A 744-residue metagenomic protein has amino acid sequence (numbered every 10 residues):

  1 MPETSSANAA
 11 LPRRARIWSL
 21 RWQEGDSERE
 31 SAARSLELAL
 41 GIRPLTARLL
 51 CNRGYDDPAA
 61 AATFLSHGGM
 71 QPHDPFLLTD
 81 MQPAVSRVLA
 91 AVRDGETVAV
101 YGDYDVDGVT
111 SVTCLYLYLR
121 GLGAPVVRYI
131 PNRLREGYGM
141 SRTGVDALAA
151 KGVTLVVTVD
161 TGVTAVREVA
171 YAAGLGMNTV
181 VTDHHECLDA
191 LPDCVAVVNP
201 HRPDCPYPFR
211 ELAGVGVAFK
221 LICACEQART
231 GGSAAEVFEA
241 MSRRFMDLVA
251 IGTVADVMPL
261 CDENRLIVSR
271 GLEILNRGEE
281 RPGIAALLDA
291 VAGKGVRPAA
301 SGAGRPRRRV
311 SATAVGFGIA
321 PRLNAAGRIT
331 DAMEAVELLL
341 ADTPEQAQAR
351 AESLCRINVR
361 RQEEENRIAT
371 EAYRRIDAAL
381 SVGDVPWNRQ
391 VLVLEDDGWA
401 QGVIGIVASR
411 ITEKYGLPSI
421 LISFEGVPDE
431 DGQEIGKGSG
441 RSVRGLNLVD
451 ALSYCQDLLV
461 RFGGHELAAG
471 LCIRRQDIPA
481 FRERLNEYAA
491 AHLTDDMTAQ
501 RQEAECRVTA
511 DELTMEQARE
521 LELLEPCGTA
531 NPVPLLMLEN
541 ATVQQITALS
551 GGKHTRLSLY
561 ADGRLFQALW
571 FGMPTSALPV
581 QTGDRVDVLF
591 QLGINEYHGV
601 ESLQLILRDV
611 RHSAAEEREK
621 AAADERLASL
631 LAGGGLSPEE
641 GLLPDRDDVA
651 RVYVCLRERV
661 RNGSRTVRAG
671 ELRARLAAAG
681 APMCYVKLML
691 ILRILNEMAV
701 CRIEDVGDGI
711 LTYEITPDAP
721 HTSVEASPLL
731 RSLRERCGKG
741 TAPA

Functional and structural regions predicted by a protein language model:
M1-A39, S727-P728, K739-P743: Extreme N-terminal flexible tails
P2-T4, R120, P125, R265-P321 (+6 more regions): Acidic, two-metal ion nucleic-acid-processing modules in DNA metabolism proteins
R14, R21-G152, L175, Q227-D477 (+1 more regions): Hydrophobic helix-and-loop "lid/oligomerization" segment in the mid-to-C-terminal part of catalytic domains
A90, D189-N199, I284, L559-D562: Acidic-glycine-rich active-site phosphate/pyrophosphate-binding loop
N132, N199-H201, S423, R611: Residues at the C-termini of beta-strands that transition into short coil/loop
L148-K151, T158, G162-M258, N264 (+1 more regions): Conserved phosphate-handling catalytic cores of large alpha/beta enzymes
D160-T164, W399, V403, F590: Short, glycine/acidic-rich beta->alpha junctions
H184-H185, A400, H465, H554: Histidine-centered active-site/metal-ligand motif
